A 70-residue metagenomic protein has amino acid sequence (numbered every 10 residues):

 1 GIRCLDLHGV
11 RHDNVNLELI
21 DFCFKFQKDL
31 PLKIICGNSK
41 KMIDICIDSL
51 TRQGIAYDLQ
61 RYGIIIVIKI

Functional and structural regions predicted by a protein language model:
G1-I70: Long, charged, low-complexity intrinsically disordered regions
